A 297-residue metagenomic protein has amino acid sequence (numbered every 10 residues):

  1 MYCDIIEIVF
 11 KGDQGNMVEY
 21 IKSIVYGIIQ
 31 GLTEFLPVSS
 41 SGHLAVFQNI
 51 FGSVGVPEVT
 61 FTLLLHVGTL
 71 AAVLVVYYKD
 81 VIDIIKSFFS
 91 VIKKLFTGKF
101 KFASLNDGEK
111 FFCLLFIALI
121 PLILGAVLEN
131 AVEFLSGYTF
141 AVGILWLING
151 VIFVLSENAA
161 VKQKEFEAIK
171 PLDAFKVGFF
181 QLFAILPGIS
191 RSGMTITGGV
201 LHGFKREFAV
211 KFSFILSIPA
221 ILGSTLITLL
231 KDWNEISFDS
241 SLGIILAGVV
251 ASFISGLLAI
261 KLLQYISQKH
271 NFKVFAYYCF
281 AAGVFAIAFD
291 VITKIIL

Functional and structural regions predicted by a protein language model:
Y2-L297: Multi-pass membrane proteins that catalyze or facilitate reactions on polyprenyl-/lipid-phosphate substrates and their
